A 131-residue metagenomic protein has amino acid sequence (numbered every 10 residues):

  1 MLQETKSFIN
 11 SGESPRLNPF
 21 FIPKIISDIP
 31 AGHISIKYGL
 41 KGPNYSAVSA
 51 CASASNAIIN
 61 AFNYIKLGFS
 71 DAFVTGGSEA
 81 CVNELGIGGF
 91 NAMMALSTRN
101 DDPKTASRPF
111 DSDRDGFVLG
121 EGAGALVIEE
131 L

Functional and structural regions predicted by a protein language model:
M1-L131: Acyl-thioester C-C bond-transforming condensing/cleaving domain
